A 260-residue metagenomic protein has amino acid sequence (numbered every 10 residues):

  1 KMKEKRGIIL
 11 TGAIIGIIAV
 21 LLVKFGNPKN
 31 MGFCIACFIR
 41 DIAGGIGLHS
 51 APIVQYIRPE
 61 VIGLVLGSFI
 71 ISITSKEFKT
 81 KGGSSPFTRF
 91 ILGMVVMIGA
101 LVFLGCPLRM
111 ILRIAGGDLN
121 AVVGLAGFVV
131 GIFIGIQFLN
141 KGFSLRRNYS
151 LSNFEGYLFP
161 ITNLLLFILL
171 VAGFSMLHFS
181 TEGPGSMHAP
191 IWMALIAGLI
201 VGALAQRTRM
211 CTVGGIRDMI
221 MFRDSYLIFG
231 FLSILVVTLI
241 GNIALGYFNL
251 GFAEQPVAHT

Functional and structural regions predicted by a protein language model:
K1-T260: Membrane-interfacial helix-loop segments of redox and metal-homeostasis proteins, especially TM-loop-TM junctions
